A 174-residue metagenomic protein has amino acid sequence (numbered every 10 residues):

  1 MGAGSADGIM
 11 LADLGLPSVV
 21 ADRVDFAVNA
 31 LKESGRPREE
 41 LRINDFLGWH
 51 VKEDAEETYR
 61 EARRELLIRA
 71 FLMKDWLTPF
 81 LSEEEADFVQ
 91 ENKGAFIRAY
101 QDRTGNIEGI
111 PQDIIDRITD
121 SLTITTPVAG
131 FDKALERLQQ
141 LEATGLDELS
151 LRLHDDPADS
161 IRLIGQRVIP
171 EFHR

Functional and structural regions predicted by a protein language model:
M1-A3, Q139: Alpha-helical segments flanking ligand/cofactor-binding loops in enzyme cores
G4-S5, T144: Structural motif
S5-A6, D13-P17: Ligand/cofactor pocket segment of small-molecule handling proteins
G8-M10, E40-N44, D147-S150: Structural preference for beta-strand elements that scaffold enzyme active sites
L14, F46-H50, H154-D156: Active-site beta-loop-alpha junctions enriched in small/polar residues
V20-A143: An alpha-helical appendage that flanks or caps ligand/catalytic pockets
K32-E33, R162-R174: Alpha-helix-loop-beta-strand connector modules within alpha/beta enzyme cores
E142, E148, L153-L163, R167: Generic C-terminus detector
